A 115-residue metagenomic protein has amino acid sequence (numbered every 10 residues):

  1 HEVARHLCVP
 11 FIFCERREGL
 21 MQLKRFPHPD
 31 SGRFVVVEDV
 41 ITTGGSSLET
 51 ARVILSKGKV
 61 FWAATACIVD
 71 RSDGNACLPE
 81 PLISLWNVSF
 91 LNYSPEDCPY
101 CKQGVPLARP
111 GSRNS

Functional and structural regions predicted by a protein language model:
H1-V35, T43-G45: Short, glycine/charge-rich flexible loops or terminal/linker lids adjacent to PRPP-binding catalytic cores
E2, E15-E18, E38, E49 (+2 more regions): Glutamate identity and glutamate-enriched acidic tracts
H6-P10, E38-D39, L55-K59, R71: N-terminal start-of-chain detector that recognizes signal peptides and the immediate post-cleavage beginning
E18, I41, D70-S72: Short, glycine/serine-rich, charged loops/turns that create anion-binding and catalytic segments at active sites
P29-G58, A64: A contiguous pocket-lining binding segment that forms or flanks enzyme active sites
R52-S115: PRPP-dependent phosphoribosyltransferase catalytic core
